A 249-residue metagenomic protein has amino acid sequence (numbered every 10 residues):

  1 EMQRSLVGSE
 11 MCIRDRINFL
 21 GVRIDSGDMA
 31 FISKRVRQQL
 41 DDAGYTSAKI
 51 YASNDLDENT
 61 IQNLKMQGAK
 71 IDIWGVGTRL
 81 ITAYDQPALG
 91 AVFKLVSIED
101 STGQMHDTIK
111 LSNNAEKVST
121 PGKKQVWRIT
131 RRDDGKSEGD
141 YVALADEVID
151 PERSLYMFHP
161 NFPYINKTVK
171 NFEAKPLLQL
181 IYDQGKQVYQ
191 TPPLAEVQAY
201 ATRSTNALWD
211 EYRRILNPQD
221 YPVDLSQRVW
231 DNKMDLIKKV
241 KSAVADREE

Functional and structural regions predicted by a protein language model:
E1-G8, I13: Single conserved hydrophobic/aromatic residue that forms the stacking wall/gate of nucleotide- or nucleobase-binding
S5, G27-S33, L56: A general structural motif
V7, I17, A69: Structured loop/turn residues at beta-strand edges in well-structured enzyme cores
E10, R14, R35-D42: Conserved helix-loop functional segments at active or binding sites
F19-G27: Glycine-rich phosphate-binding "P-loop"
V22, F31, R35-V36, I50: Conserved structured catalytic cores and adjacent interaction surfaces of nucleotide-binding/hydrolyzing enzymes
G27, Q38-A43, A48, L56-E249: Gly/Ser/Thr/Ala-enriched C-terminal appendages of enzymes
